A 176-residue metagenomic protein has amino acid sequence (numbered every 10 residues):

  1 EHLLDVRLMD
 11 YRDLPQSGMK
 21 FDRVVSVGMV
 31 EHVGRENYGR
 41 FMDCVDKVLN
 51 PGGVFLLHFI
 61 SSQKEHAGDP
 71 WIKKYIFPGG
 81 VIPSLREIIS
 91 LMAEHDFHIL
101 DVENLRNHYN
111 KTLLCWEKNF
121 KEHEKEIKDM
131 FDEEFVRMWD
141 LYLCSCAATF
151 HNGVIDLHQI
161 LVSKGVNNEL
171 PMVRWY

Functional and structural regions predicted by a protein language model:
E1-D13: Conserved SAM-binding strand-loop segment of SAM-dependent methyltransferases
E1-L3, G52, D96-I99: A generic structural signal for alpha->beta connector loops
L8, L57-F59: A cross-domain feature marking catalytic cores of carbohydrate-active enzymes and several ubiquitous metabolic/repair
R12-V24: A short acidic, Gly/Pro-enriched loop at the edge of an enzyme's catalytic core that lines a small-molecule cofactor
V25-V30: A conserved beta-strand element that flanks and buttresses the S-adenosyl-L-methionine
G39-V54: A short glycine-rich, Lys/Arg-flanked "PGG" loop and its adjoining helix->strand segment in the class I
I60-L170, W175-Y176: Substrate-binding/catalytic lobe of Class I Rossmann-like enzymes that use SAM or dcSAM, i.e., the mid-to-C-terminal
